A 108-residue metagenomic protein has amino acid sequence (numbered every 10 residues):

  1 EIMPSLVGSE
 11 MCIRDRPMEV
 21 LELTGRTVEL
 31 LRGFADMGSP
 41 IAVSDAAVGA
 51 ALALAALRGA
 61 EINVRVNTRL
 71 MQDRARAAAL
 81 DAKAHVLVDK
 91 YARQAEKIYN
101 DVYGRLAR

Functional and structural regions predicted by a protein language model:
E1-G8, C12: Single conserved hydrophobic/aromatic residue that forms the stacking wall/gate of nucleotide- or nucleobase-binding
I13-R16, V20: Adenine-nucleotide phosphate-binding core of ATP-dependent small-molecule kinases
V20, T27-L30, A42-V102, R108: Preference for long, well-ordered alpha-helical segments
F34-A42: Hydrophobic alpha-helical bundle architecture
